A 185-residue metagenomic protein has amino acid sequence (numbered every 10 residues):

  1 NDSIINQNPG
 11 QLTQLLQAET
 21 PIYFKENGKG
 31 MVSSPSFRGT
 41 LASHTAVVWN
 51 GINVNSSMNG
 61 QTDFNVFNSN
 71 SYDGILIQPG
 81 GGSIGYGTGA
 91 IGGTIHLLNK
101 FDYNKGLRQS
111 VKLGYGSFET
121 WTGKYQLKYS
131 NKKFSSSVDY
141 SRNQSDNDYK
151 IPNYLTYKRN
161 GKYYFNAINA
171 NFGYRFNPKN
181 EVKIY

Functional and structural regions predicted by a protein language model:
D2-L12, F24-S71, P79-T94, Y103-G106 (+1 more regions): Flexible, glycine/serine/threonine-rich loop segments and coil->beta-strand junctions that form periplasmic-facing
L16: Active-site-adjacent helical/loop segments in soluble small-molecule enzymes
E19-T20: Acidic-histidine catalytic/liganding microenvironments
E26, G39, P79, N99 (+3 more regions): Pocket-edge structural micro-motifs
S34, G74, T94, R108-S110 (+3 more regions): Membrane-embedded beta-strand positions in outer-membrane beta-barrel channels/transporters
P79-I84, T94, N99-Y129, T156-G161: Short strand-turn segments of transmembrane beta-barrel domains in outer membranes, especially the first one or two
H96, N104-G106, Y129-Y185: Periplasmic-side early beta-strands and strand-to-turn transitions of outer-membrane beta-barrels
